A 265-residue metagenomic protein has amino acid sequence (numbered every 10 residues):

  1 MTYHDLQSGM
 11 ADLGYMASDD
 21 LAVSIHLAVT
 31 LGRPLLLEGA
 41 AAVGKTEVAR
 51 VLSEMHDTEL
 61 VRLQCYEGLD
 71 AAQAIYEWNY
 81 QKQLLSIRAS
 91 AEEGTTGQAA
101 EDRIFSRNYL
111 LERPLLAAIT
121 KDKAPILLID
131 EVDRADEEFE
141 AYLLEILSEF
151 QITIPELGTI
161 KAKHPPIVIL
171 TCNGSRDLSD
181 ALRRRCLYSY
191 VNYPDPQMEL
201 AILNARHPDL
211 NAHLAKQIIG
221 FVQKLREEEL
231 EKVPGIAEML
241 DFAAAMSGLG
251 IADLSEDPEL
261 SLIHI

Functional and structural regions predicted by a protein language model:
T2-L21: Dynamic helix-loop-helix/coil hinge segments at AAA+ ATPase domain boundaries and subdomain interfaces
L36-L69, Y76-Y80: Walker A/P-loop
T58, D180-P194: A short helix-turn-beta junction within AAA+ P-loop NTPase domains corresponding to the substrate/partner-engaging
E77-Q81, R185, L200-L225: Conserved AAA+ ATPase "sensor/coupling" helix adjacent to the nucleotide-binding pocket
Y109-A124, I154-T171: AAA+/SF3 P-loop NTPase mechanochemical coupling elements
E138-K161: Conserved catalytic/switch belt of AAA+ P-loop NTPases
L210-S255: Conserved AAA+ ATPase small/helical "lid" subdomain
I263-I265: Conserved small/polar residues in nucleotide/adenosyl-binding loops
